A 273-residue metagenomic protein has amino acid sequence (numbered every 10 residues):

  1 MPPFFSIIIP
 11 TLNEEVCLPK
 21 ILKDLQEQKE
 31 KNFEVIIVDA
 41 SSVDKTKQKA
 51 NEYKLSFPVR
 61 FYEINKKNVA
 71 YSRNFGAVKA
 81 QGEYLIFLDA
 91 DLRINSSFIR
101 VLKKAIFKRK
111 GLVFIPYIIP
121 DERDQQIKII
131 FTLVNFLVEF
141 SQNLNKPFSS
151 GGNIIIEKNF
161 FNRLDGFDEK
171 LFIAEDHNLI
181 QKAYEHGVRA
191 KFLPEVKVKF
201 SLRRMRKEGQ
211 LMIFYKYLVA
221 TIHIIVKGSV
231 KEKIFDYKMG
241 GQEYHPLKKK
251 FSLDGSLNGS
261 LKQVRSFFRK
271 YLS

Functional and structural regions predicted by a protein language model:
M1-D24: N-proximal low-complexity "stem/linker" segments adjacent to membrane-targeting elements
D24-N32: Short, acidic, metal-binding catalytic loop of nucleotide-sugar glycosyltransferases
D39-Q48, L92: A conserved acidic beta->alpha catalytic loop
I64-A80: Glycine-rich, basic loop-to-helix element that forms the pyrophosphate-binding segment of sugar-nucleotide handling
L85: Short aromatic/hydrophobic "clamp" motif used to bind/position activated sugar donors
S97-Q126: Conserved donor NDP-sugar-binding/catalytic core segment of glycosyltransferases
I115-E122, Q126-G152: Short, flexible, basic/aromatic active-site loop/helix in glycosyltransferases
I173-L179: Acidic donor-binding loop at a coil-to-helix junction in glycosyltransferase catalytic cores that engages
